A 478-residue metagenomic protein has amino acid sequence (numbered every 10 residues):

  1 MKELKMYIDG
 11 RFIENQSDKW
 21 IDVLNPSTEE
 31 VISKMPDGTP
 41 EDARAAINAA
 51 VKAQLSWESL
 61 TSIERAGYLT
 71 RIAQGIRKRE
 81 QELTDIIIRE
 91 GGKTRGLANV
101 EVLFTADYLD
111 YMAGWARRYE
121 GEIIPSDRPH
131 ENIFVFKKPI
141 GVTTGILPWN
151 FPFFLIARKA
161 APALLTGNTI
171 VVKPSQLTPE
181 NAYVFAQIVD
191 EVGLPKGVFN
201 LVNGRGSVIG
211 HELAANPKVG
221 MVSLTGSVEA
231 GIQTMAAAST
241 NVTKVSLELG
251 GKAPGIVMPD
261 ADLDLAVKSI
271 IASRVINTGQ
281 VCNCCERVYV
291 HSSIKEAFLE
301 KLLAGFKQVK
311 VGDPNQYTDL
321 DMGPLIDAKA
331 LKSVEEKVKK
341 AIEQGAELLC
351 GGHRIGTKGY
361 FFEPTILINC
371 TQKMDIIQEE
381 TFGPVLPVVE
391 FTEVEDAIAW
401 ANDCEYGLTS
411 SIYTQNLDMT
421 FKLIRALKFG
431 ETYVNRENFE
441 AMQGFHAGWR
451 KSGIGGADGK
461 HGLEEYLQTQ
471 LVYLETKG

Functional and structural regions predicted by a protein language model:
M1-S27: Hydrophobic face of amphipathic alpha-helices that form TPR/SEL1-like repeat modules and related alpha-solenoid
E14-Q16, W20-I21, D37-E41, A261: A short acidic/small-residue loop/turn micro-motif
T28-K34, V219, I256, E343 (+2 more regions): Conserved C-terminal structural/oligomerization subdomain of aldehyde/semialdehyde dehydrogenase
E29, R65, I87, L109 (+9 more regions): Residue-level signal for inorganic ion chemistry
I32-G38, A53-S59, T144-G145, G255-M258 (+5 more regions): Short, well-ordered beta-strand elements within core beta-sheets of diverse protein domains
I32-Y119, H130: Glycine-rich loop-to-alpha-helix module at the N-terminal edge of alpha/beta enzyme cores
G121-L265, F391: Rossmann-like NAD(P) dinucleotide-binding subdomain of oxidoreductase/dehydrogenase enzymes
E229-T371, V434: ALDH superfamily catalytic-core signature
